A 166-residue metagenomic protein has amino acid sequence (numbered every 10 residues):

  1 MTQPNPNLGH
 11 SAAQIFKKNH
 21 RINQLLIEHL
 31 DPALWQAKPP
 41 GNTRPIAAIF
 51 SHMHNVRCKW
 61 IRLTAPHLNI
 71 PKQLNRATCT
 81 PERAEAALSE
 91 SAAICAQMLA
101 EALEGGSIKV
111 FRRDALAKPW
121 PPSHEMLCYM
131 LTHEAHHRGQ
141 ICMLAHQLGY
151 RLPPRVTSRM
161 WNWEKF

Functional and structural regions predicted by a protein language model:
T2, G9, A13-K17, R21-I27 (+2 more regions): Short, contiguous alpha-helical
R62-A102: Helix-adjacent hinge/juxtasegments
A100-A117: Acidic catalytic patch
